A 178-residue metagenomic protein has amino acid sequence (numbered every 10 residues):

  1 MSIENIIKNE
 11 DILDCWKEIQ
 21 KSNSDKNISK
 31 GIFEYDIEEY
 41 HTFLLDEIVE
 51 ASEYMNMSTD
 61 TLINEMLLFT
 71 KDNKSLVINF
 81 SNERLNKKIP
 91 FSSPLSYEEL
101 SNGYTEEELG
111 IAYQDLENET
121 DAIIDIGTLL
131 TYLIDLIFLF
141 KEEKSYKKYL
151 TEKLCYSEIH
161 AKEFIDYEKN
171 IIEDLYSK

Functional and structural regions predicted by a protein language model:
M1-S2, Y176-K178: Short intrinsically disordered terminal tails
S2-T42, D46-V49, N82-G103: Short Lys/Arg-rich basic patches
N9, L13, S58, T105 (+3 more regions): Intrinsically disordered, low-complexity coil/linker segments enriched for acidic/polar and small residues
W16, N23, E39-M57, T61 (+3 more regions): Surface-exposed, Lys/Arg-rich phosphate-binding patches that contact polyanionic backbones
S24, K71-S75, L85-K87, S101-E108 (+3 more regions): Exposed regions on extracellular, virion, or secretory-pathway luminal proteins
Y40-E47, T105-L116, E142-T151, A161-I172 (+1 more regions): Amphipathic alpha-helical segments in structured regions that serve as interaction surfaces
E47, M55-E83, I126-K141: Short, basic amphipathic alpha-helical segments that act as recognition/interaction helices in nucleic-acid-binding
D72-S96, K148-S157: Short, positively charged interaction helices/loops
